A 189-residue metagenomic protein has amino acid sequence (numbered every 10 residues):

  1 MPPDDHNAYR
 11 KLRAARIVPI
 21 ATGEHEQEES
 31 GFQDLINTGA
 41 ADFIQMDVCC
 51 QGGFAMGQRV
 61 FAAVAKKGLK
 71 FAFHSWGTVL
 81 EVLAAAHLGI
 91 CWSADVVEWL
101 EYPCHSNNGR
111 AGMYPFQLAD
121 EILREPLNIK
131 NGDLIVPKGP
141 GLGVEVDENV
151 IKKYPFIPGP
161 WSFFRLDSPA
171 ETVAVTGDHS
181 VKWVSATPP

Functional and structural regions predicted by a protein language model:
P3-A21, E26-P140: Shared catalytic-loop signature of beta/alpha-barrel
P140-P189: Extended hydrophobic packing segments that form well-structured cores
